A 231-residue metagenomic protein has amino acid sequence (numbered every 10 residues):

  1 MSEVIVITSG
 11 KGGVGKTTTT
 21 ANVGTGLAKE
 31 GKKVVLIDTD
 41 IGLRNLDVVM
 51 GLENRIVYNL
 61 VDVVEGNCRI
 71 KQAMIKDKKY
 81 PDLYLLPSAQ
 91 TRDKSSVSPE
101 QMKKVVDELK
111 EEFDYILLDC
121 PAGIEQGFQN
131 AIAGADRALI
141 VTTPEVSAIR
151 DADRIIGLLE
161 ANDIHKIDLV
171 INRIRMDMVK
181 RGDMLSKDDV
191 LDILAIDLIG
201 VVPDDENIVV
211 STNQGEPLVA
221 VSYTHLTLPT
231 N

Functional and structural regions predicted by a protein language model:
E3-T39, L109: Walker A/P-loop phosphate-binding motif and the immediately C-terminal alpha-helix
G12, L46, V63, L86 (+3 more regions): Residue-level signature of catalytic and energy-coupling elements of molecular machines, predominantly ATP/GTP-dependent
T18, N45, T227: Conserved Walker
T39-E111, V209-Q214: P-loop/Walker-type NTP enzyme "switch/lid" segment
I41-L43, A122, R175, T230: Short, glycine/acidic-enriched loop or turn micro-motifs at the edges of active sites
K104, E108-E111, Y115, C120-E206 (+1 more regions): Conserved catalytic-core segment of NTP-binding enzymes
Q214-S222: C-terminal boundary of histidine-terminating zinc-finger modules
T224-T230: Conserved small/polar residues in nucleotide/adenosyl-binding loops
